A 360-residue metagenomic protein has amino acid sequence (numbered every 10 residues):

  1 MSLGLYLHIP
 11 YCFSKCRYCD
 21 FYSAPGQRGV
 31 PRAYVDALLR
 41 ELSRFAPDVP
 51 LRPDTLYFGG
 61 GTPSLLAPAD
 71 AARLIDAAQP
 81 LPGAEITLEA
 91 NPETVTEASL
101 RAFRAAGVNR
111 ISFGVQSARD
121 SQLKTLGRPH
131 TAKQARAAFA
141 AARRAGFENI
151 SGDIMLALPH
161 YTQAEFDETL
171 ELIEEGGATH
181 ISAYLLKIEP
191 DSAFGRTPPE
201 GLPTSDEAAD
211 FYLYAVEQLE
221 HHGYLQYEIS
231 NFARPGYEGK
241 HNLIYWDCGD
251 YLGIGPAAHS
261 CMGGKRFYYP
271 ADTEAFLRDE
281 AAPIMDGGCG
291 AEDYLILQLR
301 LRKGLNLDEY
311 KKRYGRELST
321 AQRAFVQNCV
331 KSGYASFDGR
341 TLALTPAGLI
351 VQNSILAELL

Functional and structural regions predicted by a protein language model:
M1-I9: Immediate flanking context of iron-sulfur cluster ligation sites
S2, S23-P47, R52-R316: C-terminal scaffold of the Radical SAM
P10-F21: Local cysteine-cluster metal-coordination motifs and their immediate loop/turn environment, predominantly Fe-S cluster
R316-N328: Short amphipathic alpha-helical interaction segments
K331-R340: A short, conserved structural fragment
T341-T345: Minor-groove-contacting beta-hairpin "wing" of winged helix-turn-helix DNA-binding domains
A347-L360: Short, amphipathic alpha-helical interaction segments positioned at domain boundaries
